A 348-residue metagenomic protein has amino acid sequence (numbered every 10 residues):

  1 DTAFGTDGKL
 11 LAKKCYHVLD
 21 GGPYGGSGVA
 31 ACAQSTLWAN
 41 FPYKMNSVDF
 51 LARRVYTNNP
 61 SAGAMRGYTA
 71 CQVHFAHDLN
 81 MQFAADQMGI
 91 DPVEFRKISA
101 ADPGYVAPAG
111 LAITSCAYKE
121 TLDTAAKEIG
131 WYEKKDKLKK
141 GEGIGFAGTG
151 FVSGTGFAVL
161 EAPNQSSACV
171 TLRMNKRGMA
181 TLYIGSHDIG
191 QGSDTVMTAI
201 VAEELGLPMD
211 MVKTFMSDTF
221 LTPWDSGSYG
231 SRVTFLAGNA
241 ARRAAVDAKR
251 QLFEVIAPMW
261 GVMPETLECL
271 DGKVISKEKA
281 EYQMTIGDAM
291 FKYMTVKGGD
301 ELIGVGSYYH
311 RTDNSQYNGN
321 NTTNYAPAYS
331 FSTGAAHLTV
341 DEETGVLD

Functional and structural regions predicted by a protein language model:
D1-Y43, L79, D86-M88, P92-T181 (+2 more regions): Cofactor-centric catalytic regions
K44-A62, F215-D218, D225: A glycine-rich, basic-preceded beta-loop-alpha segment at the flavin cofactor/substrate interface of flavin-utilizing
M45, S61-V73, G230: A short glycine-threonine-serine/GTX helix/turn-capping micro-motif
L205-M209: Phosphate-handling active-site elements
